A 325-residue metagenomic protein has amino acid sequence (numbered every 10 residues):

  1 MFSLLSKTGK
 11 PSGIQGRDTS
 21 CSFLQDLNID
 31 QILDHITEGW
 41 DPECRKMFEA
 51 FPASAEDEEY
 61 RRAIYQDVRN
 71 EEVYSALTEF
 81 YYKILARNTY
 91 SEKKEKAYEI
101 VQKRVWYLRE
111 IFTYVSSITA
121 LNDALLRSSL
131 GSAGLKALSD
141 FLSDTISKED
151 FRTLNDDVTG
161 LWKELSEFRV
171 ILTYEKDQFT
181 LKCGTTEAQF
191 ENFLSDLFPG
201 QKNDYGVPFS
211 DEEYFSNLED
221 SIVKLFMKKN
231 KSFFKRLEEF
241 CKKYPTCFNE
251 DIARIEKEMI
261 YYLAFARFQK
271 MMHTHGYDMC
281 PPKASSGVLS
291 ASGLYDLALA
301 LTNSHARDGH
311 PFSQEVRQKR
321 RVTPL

Functional and structural regions predicted by a protein language model:
M1-E175: Conserved amphipathic alpha-helical "coupling/scaffold" segments that transmit conformational changes between domains
M1-G9, E258-L325: Conserved NTPase motor "head" modules and their coupling/switch loops across ABC/AAA+ ATPases, GTPases, and GHKL ATPases
I111-Y114, V170-L172, L181, L237 (+3 more regions): Generic structural hydrophobic/aromatic packing signal, biased to beta-strands
S117-R127, T246, F268-H275: Intrinsically disordered or highly flexible coil/loop and linker segments, enriched in small and charged/polar residues
S143-K163, T180, E191, S285 (+2 more regions): Contiguous hydrophobic segments
T145-Q269: Long, basic/Gly/Ser/Thr-rich N-terminal segments that mediate initial subcellular attachment or targeting
